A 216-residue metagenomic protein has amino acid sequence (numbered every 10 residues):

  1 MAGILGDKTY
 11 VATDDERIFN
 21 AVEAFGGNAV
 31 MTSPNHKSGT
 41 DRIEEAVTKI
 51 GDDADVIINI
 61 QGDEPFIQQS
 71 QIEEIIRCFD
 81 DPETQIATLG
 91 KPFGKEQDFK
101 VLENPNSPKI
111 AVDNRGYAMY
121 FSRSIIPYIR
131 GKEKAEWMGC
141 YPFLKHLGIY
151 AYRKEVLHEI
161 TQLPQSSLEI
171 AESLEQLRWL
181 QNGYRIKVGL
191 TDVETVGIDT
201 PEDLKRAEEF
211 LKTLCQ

Functional and structural regions predicted by a protein language model:
M1-K8, N20-F25, Q181-N182: A short, N-terminal amphipathic alpha-helix
G6, D52-A54, D81-Q85, Y184: Short, high-confidence coil segments that cap the C-terminus of an alpha-helix and link into the following beta-strand
Y10, E16-E74: Short phosphate-binding loop-to-helix
T13-D14, I67, Y152, D199: A conserved hydrophobic position in a structured secondary element of the catalytic/binding core that shapes
D52, W137-Q216: Conserved alpha/beta core of the MobA/IspD/sugar-nucleotide pyrophosphorylase nucleotidyltransferase superfamily
Q69-I160: Conserved core of the sugar-phosphate nucleotidyltransferase
